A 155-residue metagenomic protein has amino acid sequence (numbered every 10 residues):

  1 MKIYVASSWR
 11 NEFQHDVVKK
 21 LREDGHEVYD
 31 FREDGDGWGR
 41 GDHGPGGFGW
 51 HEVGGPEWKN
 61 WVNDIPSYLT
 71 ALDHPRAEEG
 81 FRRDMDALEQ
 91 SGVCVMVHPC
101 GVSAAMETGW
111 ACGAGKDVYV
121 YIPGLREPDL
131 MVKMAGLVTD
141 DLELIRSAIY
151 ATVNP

Functional and structural regions predicted by a protein language model:
M1-P155: Conserved catalytic or regulatory cores that recognize and/or transform ribose-phosphate-containing ligands
